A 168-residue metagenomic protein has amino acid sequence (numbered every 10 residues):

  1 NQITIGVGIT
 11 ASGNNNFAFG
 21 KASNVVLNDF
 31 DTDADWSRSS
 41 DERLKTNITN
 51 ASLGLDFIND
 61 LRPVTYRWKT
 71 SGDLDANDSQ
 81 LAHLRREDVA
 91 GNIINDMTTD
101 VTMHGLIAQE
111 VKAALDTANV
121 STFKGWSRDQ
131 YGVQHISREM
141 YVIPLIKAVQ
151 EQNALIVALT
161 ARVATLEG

Functional and structural regions predicted by a protein language model:
N1-L53: Small/polar residue-rich beta-strand/coil "junction" motifs that cap repeat-based extracellular fibers
T10-A11, S23-V25, P63-V64, S71 (+2 more regions): Acidic glycine-/aspartate-rich tracts in secreted/extracellular proteins
S40-T65, D75, I146-G168: Extracellular receptor-binding modules and their adjoining Ser/Thr/Gly/Asp/Asn-rich linkers
S52, G105-L106: Short aromatic/basic micro-patch
G54-T98: Acidic, glycine-rich loop-and-strand cores that form catalytic or ligand-binding grooves in diverse globular domains
D56, Q109, A113, I143-K147: Feature representing long, continuous alpha-helical segments
D60-P63, A108-T122: Glycine-rich, acidic and aromatic/proline-enriched surface loops and short helix-turn segments that act as binding
E87, I94, S121-G168: C-terminal intramolecular chaperone/auto-processing assembly modules
